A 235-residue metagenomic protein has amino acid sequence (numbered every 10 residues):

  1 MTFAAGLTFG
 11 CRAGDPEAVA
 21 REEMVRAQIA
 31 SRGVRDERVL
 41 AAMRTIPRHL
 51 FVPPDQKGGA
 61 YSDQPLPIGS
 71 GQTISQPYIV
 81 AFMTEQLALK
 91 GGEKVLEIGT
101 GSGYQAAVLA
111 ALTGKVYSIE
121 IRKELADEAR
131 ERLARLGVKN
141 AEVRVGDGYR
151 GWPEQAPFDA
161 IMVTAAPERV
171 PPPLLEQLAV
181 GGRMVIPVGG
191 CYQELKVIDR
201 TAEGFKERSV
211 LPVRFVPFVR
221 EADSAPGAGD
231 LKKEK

Functional and structural regions predicted by a protein language model:
M1-T8: Bacterial N-terminal signal peptides
F9-D55, G189: N-terminal auxiliary segments of SAM/dcSAM-dependent transferases
D15-V19, G33-E37, I74, E120-K123 (+1 more regions): Soluble non-cytosolic domains of exported or imported proteins
A20-R21, V25, R35, V39 (+4 more regions): Stable alpha-helical elements in mature extracytoplasmic
E23-R26, A30-S31, Q56, A60-E93: Conserved alpha-helix/loop element of class I SAM-dependent methyltransferases that forms part of the SAM/SAH-binding
A27-R32, A42, I46-H49, Q86 (+4 more regions): Structured segments of extracytoplasmic/periplasmic soluble domains in secreted or envelope-associated proteins
A88-E203: Conserved nucleotide-cofactor-binding alpha/beta core module
G189-K235: Active-site capping/gating segments
